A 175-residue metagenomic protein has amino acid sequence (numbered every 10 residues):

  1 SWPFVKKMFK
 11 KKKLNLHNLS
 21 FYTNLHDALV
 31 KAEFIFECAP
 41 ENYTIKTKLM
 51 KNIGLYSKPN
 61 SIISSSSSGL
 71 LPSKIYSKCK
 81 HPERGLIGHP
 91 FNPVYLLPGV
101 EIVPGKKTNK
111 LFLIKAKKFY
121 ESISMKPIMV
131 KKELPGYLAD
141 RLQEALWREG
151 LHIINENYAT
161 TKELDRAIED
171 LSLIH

Functional and structural regions predicted by a protein language model:
S1-F9: Glycine-rich phosphate-binding loop and adjoining beta1-alpha1-beta2 segment of Rossmann-like nucleotide-binding folds
P3, K107, K126-P127, A139 (+2 more regions): Structural/interface elements that position substrates and couple domains in central-metabolism enzymes
K12-I62: Rossmann-like NAD(P)-binding element
I62-D140: Rossmann-fold dinucleotide-binding core
V100-V103, G150-H152, D165: Amphipathic alpha-helical segments within well-ordered protein domains
L151-T160: C-terminal regulatory/interaction module of P-loop NTP-utilizing enzymes
T161-D170: Short, well-structured alpha-helical segments that form the helix of a local strand-helix-strand
I174-H175: Conserved small/polar residues in nucleotide/adenosyl-binding loops
